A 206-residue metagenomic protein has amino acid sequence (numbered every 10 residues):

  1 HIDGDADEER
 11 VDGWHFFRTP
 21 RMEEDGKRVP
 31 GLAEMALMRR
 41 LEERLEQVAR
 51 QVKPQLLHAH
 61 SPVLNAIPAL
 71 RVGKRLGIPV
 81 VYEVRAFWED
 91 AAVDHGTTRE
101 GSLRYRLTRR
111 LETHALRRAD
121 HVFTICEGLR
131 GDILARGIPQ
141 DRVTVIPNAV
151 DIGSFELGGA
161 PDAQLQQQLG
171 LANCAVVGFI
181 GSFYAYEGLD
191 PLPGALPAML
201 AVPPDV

Functional and structural regions predicted by a protein language model:
H1-A36: N-terminal strand-loop element at the rim of the active site of nucleotide-sugar-dependent glycosyltransferases
R21-A33, V81-T113, G153-E156: Acceptor-binding helix/loop patch of EC 2.4 sugar-transfer enzymes, predominantly nucleotide-sugar-dependent
E43-Q47, K74-R75, W88, S102-V122: Membrane-proximal helix-turn-helix segments that form the acceptor-binding/catalytic region of lipid-linked
A49, K53-L57: Proline-aspartate-enriched helix->loop->beta-strand connector
L57-L76, Y82-A91: An aromatic- and histidine-rich active-site surface loop
G128, A149: Carbohydrate-associated surface elements
E156-G170: A short helix/loop element that forms part of the nucleotide-sugar donor recognition site in Leloir-type
L171-L196: Conserved donor-binding/catalytic core segment of Leloir-type glycosyltransferases
